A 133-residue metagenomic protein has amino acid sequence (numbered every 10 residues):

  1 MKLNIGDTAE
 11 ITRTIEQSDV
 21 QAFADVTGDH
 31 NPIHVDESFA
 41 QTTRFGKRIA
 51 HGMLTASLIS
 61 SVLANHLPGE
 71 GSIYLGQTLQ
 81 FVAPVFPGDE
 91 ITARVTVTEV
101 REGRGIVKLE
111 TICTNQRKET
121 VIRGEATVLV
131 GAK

Functional and structural regions predicted by a protein language model:
M1-A50, A132: Catalytic strand-loop segment that frames the active site of acyl-thioester-processing enzymes
M1-I5, V85-K133: HotDog/MaoC-like acyl-thioester-processing domains
D25-D29, A64-P68, Q116: Short, intrinsically disordered, mixed-charge
P32, P68, P84, V130-G131: Proline-rich low-complexity regions
T42-A50, S57-R94: Hydrophobic beta-strand-centered segment that forms part of the acyl-chain substrate-binding groove
